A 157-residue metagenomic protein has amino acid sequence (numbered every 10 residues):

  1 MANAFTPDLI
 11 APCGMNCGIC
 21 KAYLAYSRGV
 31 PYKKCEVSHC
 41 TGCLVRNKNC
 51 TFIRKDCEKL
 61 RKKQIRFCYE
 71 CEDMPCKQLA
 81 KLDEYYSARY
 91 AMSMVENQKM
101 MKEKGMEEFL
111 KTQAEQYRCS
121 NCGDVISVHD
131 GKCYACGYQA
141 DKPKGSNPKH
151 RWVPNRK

Functional and structural regions predicted by a protein language model:
M1-Y23, R28, R118, K132 (+2 more regions): N-terminal, charge-rich interaction modules
A4-A11, R28-C35, V45-N49, L60-K62 (+2 more regions): Short, flexible, mixed-charge glycine/proline-rich loop motifs that serve as phosphate/nucleic-acid-contacting
L24, N47, R61, P75-A80 (+2 more regions): Cys/His-rich microdomains that often coordinate metals
R28-G29, C50-I53, L79-A80, S127-K132 (+1 more regions): Short Cys/His-rich "knuckle" micro-motifs
G29-E36, K81-E107: Short, surface-exposed polybasic-and-hydrophobic patches located at secondary-structure transitions
C40, R54, C68, C119-C122 (+1 more regions): Short cysteine-rich clusters marking metal-coordination/redox-active sites
E58-S87: Short Cys/His-based metal-binding microdomains
L60, G137-N147: Short Cys/His-rich micro-motifs in 6-15 aa windows
